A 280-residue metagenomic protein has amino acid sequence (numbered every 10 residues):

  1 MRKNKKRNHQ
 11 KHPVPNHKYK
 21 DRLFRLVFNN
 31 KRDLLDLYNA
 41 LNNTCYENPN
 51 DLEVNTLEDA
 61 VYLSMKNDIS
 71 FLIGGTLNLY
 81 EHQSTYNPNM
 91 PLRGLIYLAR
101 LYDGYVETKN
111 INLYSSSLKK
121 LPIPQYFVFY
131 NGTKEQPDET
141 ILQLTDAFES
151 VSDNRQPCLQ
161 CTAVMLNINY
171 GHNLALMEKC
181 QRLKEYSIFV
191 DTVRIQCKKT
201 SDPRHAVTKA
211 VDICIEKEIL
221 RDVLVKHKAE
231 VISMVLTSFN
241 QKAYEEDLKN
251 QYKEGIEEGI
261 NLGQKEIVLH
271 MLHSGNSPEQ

Functional and structural regions predicted by a protein language model:
M1-Q280: Elongated, amphipathic alpha-helical interaction scaffolds
